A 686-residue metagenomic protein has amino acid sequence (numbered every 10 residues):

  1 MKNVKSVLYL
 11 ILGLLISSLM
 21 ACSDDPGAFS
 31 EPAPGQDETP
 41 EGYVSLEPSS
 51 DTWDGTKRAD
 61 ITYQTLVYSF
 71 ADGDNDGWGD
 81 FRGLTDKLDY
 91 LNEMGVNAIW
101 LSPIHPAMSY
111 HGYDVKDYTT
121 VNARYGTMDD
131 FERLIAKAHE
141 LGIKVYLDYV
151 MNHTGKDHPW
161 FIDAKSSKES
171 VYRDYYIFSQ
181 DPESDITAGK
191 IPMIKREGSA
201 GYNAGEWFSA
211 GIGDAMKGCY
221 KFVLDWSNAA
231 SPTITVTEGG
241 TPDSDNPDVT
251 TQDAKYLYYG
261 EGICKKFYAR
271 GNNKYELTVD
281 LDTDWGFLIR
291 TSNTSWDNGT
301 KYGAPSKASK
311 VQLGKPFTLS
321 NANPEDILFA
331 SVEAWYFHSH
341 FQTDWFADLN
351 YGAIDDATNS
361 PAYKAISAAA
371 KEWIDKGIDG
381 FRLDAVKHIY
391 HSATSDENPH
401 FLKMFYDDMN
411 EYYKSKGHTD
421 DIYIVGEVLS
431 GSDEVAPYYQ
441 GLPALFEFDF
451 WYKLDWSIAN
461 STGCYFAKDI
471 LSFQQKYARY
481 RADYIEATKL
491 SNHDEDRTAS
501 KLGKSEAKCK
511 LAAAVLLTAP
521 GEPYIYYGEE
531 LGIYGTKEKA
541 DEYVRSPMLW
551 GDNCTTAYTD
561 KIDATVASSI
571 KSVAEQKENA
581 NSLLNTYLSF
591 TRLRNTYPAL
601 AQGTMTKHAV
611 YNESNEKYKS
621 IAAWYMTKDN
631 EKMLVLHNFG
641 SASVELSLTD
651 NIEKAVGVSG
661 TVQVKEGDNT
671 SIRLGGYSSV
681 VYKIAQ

Functional and structural regions predicted by a protein language model:
N3, S18-L46: Bacterial Sec-dependent N-terminal signal peptides
L10-S18: Bacterial N-terminal signal peptides
D24-D25, P40-C219, D225-A230, I289 (+5 more regions): Acidic/aromatic-lined carbohydrate-recognition and catalytic surfaces of CAZymes acting on diverse glycans
G27-A28, P32-P34, D54-T56, I61-Y63 (+2 more regions): Insoluble glucan recognition modules
G35, P40, A136, H153 (+15 more regions): Active-site-proximal helices and loops of the catalytic beta/alpha 8
G218, V658, G675-S678: Tight coil/turn sites that cap or link beta-strands
Y413-H418, K489-N492, R497, K501-M633 (+1 more regions): Loop/helix patches that line or flank the sugar-binding groove of alpha-linked glycan CAZymes
G667-Q686: C-terminal beta-strand-rich structural cap/linker in extracellular carbohydrate-active enzymes
